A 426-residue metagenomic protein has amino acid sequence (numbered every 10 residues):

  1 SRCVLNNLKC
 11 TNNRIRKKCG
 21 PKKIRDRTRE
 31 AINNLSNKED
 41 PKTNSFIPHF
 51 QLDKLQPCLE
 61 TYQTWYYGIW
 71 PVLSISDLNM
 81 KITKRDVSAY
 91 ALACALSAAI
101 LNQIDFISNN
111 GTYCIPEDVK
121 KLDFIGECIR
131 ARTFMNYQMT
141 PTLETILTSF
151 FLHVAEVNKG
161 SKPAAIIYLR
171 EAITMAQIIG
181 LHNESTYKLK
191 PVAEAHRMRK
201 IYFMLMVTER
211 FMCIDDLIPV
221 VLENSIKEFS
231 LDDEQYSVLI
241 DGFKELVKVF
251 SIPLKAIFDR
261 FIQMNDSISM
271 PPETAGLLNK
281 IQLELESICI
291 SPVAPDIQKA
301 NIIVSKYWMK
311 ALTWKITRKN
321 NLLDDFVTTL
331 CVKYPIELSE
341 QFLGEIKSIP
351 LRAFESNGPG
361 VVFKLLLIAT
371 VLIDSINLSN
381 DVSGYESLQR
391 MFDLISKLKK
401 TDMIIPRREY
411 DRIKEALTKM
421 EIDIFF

Functional and structural regions predicted by a protein language model:
S1-V87, K120-R130, I167, I173-A176 (+6 more regions): Transcriptional activation interfaces
L5, T11-N12, R27, A31 (+4 more regions): Fungal transcription factor middle regulatory core
E39-S161, A193, E234-S237, S291-A300 (+3 more regions): C-terminal transcriptional activation/regulatory domains of eukaryotic transcription factors
D86, Y90, M139-T142, K162 (+9 more regions): Inter-repeat boundary and helix-capping residues of tandem alpha-helical solenoids
L92-A93, S97, E144-T145, S149 (+6 more regions): TPR repeat positional signature
F106-D118, V157-I173, D216, E273 (+2 more regions): Short coil/turn connectors between adjacent alpha-helices in alpha-solenoid helical repeat scaffolds
H153, R210, M309-A311, I316 (+2 more regions): Conserved small-residue packing positions in alpha-helical repeats and bundles
P219, E228, E234, I252-D259 (+5 more regions): Fungal C-terminal regulatory tails
